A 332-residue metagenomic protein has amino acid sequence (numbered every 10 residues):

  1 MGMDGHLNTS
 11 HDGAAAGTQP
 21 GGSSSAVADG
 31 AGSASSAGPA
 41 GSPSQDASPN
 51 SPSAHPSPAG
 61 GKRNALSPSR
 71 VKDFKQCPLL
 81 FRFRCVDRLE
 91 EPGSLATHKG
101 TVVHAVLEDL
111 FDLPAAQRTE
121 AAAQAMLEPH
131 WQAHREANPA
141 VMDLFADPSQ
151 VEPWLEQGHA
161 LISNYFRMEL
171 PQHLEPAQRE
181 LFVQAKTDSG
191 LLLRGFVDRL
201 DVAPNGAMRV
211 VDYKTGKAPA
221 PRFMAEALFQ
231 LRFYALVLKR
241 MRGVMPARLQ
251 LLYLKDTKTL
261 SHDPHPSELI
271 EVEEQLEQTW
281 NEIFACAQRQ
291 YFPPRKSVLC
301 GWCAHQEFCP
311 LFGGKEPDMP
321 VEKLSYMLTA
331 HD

Functional and structural regions predicted by a protein language model:
M1-T97, L328-D332: C-terminal, charged and often intrinsically disordered regions of DNA end-processing helicases and nucleases
M3-H11, A65, N205, V237-D332: Metal-dependent nuclease catalytic regions and adjoining charged, substrate-binding loops involved in nucleic-acid end
L79-D87, H104-L107, A137-N138, V211-T215 (+2 more regions): Short acidic (Asp/Glu) and glycine-rich catalytic loops that position anionic groups and cofactors
D87-A96, D112-R118, A220-P221, Q290-Y291: Short, polar/flexible loop-turn hinges at active-site or ligand-entry regions and domain interfaces
L95, K99, V103, W154 (+2 more regions): Hydrophobic (often cysteine-bearing) scaffold residues that line and stabilize catalytic clefts of nucleotide/cofactor
V102-L113, E282, C286: Solvent-exposed, amphipathic alpha-helical segments
V106-R179: A non-catalytic, helix-rich entry segment at domain boundaries
P176, L181-Q278: Mg2+/Mn2+-dependent nuclease catalytic core
